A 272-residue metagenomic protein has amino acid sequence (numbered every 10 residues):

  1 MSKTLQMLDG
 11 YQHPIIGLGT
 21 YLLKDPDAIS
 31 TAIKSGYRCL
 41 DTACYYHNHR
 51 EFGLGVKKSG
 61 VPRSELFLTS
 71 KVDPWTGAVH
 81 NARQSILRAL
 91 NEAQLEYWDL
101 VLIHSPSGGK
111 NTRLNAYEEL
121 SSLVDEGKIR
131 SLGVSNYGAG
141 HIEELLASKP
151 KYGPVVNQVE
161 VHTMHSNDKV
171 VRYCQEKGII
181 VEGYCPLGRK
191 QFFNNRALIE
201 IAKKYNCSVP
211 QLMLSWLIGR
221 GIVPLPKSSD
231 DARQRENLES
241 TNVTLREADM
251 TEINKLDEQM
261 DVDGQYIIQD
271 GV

Functional and structural regions predicted by a protein language model:
M1-L66, E119, V262, V272: N-terminal binding-site loop/beta-alpha segment at the start of enzyme catalytic domains that lines or forms
I16-L22, L100-G109: Glycine-rich phosphate-binding "P-loop"
L22-I33, A78-A93, N115, I142-E143 (+1 more regions): Short, acidic/polar
L22-P26, T42-E51, W75-H80, G108-N111 (+2 more regions): Acidic-and-aromatic substrate-binding clefts and catalytic sites of carbohydrate-active enzymes
Y37, L95-W98, I129, P154: A structural motif
R63-T76, L100-P106, E160-V161: A short, structured active-site edge motif that brings together acidic residues
A82-I103, S122-E126, S148, I179: CE4/NodB-like, metal-dependent polysaccharide N-deacetylase domain that modifies extracellular/periplasmic N-acetylated
S105-V272: Beta/alpha (TIM)-barrel catalytic core signal, keyed to glycine-rich beta->alpha loops juxtaposed to Asp/Glu that bind
